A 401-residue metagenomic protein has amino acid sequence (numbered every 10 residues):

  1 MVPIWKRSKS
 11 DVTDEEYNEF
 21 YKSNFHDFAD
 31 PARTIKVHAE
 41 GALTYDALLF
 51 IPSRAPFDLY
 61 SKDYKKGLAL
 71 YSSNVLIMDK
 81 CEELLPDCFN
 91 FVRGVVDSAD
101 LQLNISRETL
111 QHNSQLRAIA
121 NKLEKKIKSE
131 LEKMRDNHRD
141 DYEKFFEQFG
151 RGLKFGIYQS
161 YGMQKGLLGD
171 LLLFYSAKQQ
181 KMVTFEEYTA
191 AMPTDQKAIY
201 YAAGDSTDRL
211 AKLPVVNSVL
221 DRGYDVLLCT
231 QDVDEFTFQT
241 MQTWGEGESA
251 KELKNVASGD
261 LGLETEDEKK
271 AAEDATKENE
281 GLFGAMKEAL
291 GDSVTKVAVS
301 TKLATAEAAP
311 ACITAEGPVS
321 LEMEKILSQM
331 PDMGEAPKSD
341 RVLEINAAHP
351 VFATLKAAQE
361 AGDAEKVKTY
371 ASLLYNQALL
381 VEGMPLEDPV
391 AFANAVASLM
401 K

Functional and structural regions predicted by a protein language model:
M1-K401: Conserved GHKL (Bergerat-fold) ATPase module
